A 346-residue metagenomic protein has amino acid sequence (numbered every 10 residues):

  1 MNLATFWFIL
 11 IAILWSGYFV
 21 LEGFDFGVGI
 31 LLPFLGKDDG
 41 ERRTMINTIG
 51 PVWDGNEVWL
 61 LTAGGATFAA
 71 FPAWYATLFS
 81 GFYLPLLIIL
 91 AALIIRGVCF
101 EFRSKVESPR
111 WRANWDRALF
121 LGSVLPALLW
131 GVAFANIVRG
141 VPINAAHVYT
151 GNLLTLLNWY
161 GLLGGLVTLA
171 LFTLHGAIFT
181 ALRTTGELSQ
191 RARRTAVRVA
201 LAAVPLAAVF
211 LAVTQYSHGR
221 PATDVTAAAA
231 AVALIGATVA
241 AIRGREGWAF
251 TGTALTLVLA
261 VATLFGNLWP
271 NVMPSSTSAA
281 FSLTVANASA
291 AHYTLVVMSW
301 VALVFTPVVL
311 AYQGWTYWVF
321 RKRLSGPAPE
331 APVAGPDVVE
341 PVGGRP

Functional and structural regions predicted by a protein language model:
M1-G55, L61-G64: N-terminal signal-anchor module of multipass membrane proteins
I13-S16, V20, T44-V58, G81-A91 (+3 more regions): Alpha-helical transmembrane segments of integral membrane proteins, especially early/N-terminal helices
V28-P51, F68-W74, E101-A113, L174-R194 (+4 more regions): Juxtamembrane membrane-water interface segments of multi-pass membrane proteins, especially cytoplasmic-side
V52-S123, N144, P221: Membrane-interface helix-loop-helix modules in multi-pass inner-membrane proteins
F102-A249, A260-G266: Long, contiguous internal "core" modules enriched in hydrophobic/ aromatic residues
L156-L171, A291-V309: Hydrophobic alpha-helical transmembrane segments
V258-A280: Juxtamembrane non-transmembrane "cap" segments at the membrane-aqueous interface of multi-pass membrane proteins
S275-V297: Short, membrane-exposed interhelical loops at transmembrane-helix boundaries
